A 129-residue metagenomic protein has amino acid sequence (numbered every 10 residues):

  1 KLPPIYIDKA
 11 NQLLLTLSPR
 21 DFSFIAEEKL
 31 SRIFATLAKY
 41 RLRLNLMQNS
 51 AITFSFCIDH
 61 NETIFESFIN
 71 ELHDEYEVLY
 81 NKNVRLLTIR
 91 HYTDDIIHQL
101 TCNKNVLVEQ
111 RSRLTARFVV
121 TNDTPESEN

Functional and structural regions predicted by a protein language model:
K1-N129: A conserved regulatory-domain signal marking ACT and ACT-like small-molecule sensing domains and adjacent regulatory
